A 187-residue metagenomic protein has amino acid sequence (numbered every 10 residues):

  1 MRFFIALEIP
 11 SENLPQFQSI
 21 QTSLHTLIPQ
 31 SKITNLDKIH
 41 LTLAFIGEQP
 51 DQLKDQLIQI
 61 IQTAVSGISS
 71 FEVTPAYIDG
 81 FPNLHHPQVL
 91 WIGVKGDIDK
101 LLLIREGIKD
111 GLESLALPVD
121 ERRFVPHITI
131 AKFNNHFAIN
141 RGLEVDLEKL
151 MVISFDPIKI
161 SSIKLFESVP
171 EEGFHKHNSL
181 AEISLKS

Functional and structural regions predicted by a protein language model:
M1-S187: Histidine-dependent nucleotide/RNA phosphoesterase domain, centered on the 2H-phosphoesterase fold with its duplicated
